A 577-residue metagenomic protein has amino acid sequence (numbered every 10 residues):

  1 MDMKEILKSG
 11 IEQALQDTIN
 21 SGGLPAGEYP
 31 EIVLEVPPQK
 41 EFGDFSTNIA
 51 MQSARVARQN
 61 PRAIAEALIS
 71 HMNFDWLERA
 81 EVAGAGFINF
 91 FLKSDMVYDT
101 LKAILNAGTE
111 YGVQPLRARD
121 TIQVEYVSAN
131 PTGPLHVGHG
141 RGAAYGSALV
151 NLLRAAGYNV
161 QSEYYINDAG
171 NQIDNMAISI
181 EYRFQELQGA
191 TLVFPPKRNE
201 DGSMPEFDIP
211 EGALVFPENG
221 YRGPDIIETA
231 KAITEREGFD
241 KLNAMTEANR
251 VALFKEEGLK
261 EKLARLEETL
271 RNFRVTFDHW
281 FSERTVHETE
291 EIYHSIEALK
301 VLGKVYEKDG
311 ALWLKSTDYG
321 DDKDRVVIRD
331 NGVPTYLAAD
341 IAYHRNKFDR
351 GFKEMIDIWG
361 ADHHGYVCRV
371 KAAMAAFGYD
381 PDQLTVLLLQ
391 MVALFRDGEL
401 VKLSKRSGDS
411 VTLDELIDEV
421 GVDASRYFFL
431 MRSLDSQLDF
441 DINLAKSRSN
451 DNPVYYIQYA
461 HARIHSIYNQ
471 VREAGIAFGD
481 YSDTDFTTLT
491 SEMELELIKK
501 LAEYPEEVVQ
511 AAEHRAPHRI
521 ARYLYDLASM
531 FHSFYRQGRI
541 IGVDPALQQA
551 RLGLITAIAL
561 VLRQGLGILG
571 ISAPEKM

Functional and structural regions predicted by a protein language model:
M1-Y98, L105, T109, L116-M577: Non-catalytic interaction-recognition regions
